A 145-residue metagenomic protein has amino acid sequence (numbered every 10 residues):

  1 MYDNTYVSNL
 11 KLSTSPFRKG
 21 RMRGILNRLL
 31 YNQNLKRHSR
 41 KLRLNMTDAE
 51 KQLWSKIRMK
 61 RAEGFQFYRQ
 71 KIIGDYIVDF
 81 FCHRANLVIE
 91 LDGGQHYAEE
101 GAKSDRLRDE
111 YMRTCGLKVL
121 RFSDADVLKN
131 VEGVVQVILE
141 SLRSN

Functional and structural regions predicted by a protein language model:
Y2-S8, G24-R121, A125-N145: Nucleic-acid endo/exonuclease domains
L12: Cationic, low-complexity basic patches in intrinsically disordered or flexible, solvent-exposed regions
S15: Conserved proline-anchored active-site loop of SAM-dependent methyltransferases that bridges a beta-strand
R18-G20: Glycine-biased, low-complexity coil/linker segments
